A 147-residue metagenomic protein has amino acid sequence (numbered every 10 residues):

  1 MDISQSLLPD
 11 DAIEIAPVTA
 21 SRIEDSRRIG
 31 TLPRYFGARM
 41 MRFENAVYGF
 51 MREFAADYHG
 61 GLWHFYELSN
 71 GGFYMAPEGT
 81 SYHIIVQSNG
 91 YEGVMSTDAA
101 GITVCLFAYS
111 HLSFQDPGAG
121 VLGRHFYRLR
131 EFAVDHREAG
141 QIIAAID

Functional and structural regions predicted by a protein language model:
M1-Y58, V121-D147: N-terminal domain-onset segments
I15-V18, S69-G71, E92-M95: Short, functional N-terminal and low-complexity linear motifs
R28, H59-L62, A99-C105: Short runs of predominantly hydrophobic/aromatic residues within well-ordered alpha helices that form helix-helix
P33, D57, E67, M75 (+3 more regions): Compositionally biased, low-complexity repeat tracts
M40-Y82: Amphipathic, interaction-prone secondary-structure segments
Y82-D147: Polybasic, proline/glycine-rich intrinsically disordered low-complexity segments
